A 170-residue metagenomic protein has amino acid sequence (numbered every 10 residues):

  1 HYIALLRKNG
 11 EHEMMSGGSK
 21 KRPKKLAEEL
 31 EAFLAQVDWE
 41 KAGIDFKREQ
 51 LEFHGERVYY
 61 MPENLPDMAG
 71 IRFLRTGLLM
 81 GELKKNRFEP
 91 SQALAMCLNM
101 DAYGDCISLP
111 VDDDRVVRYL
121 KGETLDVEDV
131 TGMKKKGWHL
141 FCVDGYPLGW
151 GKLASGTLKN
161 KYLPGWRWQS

Functional and structural regions predicted by a protein language model:
Y2, N9-S170: Polybasic, low-complexity RNA-engagement segments
